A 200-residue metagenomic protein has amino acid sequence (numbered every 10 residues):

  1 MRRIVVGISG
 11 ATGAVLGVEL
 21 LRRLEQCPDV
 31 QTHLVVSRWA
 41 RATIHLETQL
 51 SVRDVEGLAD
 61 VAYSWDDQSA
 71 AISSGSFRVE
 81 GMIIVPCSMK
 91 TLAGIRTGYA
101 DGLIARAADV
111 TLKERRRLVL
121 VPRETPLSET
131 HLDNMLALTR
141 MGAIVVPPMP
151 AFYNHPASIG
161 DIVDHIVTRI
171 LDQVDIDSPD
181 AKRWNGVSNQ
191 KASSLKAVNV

Functional and structural regions predicted by a protein language model:
M1-V119, T125-V200: A cross-family phosphate/adenosyl-ligand binding-site feature
